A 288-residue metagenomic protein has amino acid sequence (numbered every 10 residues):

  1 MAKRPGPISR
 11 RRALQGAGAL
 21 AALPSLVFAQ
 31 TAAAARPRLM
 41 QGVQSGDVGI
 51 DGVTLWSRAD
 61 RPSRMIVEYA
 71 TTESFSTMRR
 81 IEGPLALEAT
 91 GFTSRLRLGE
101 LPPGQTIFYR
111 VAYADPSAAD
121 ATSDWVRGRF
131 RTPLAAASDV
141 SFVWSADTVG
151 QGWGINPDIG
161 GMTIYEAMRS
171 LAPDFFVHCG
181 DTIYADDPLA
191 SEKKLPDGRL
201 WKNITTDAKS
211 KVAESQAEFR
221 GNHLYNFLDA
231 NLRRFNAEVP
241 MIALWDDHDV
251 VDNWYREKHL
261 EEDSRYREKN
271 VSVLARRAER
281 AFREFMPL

Functional and structural regions predicted by a protein language model:
M1-I8, A19-A22: N-terminal secretory signal peptides
I8, Q30, A70-T71: Intrinsically disordered/low-complexity terminal segments and short unstructured peptides
Q15-G16: Sec-dependent N-terminal signal peptides
L23-V27: Hydrophobic h-region of N-terminal signal peptides that target proteins for export in Gram-negative bacteria
A29, A34-A35: Boundary at the C-terminal end of the N-terminal hydrophobic targeting segment
A35-L288: Divalent metal-dependent phosphoesterase catalytic cores across multiple superfamilies
